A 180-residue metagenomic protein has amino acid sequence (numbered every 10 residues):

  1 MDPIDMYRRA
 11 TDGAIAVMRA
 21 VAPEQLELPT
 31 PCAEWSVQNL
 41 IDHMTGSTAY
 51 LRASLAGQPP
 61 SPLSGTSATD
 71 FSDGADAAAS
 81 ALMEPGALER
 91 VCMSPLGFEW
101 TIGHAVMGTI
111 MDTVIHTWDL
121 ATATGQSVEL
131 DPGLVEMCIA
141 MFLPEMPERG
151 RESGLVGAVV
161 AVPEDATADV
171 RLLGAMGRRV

Functional and structural regions predicted by a protein language model:
M1-G13, A20-A33, G46-S67, D73-V180: Structured surface interface patches that mediate subunit assembly and partner/cofactor docking
L40: Extended, alpha-helix-rich binding/interface surfaces that flank or overlap catalytic cores and mediate recognition
